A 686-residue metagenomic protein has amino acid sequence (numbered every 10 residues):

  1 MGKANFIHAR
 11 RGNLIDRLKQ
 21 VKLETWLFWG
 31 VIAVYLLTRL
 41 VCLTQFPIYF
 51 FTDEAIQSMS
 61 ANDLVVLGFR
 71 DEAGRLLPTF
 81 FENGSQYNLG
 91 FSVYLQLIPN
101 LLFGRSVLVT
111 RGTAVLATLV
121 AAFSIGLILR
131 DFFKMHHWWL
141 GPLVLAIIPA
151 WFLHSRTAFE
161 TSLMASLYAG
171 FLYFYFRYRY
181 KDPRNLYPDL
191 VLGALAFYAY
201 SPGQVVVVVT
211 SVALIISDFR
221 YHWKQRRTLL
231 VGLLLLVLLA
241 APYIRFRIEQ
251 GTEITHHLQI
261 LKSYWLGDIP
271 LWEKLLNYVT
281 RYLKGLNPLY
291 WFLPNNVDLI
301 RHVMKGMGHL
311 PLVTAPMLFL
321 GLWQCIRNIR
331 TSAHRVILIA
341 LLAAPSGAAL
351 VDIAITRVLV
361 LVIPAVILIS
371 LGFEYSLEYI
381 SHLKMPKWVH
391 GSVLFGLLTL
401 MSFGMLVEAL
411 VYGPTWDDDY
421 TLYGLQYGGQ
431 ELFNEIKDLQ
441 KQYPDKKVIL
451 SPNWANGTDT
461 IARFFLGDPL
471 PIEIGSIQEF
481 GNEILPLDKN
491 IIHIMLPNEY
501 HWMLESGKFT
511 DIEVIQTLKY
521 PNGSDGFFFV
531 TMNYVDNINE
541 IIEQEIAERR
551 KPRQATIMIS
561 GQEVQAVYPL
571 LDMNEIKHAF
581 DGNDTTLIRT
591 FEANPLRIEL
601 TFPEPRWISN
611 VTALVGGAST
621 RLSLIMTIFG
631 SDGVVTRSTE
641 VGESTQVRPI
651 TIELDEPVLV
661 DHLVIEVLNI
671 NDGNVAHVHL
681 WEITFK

Functional and structural regions predicted by a protein language model:
G2, F6-G267, E273, N277-H382: Membrane-integral, polyisoprenol-dependent glycosyltransferases of the GT-C/oligosaccharyltransferase superfamily
G2-I7, T228, G285, V389-S392 (+5 more regions): Transmembrane helical bundles and short interhelical boundary loops of multi-pass, membrane-embedded
W29-I32, V191, L371-Y412: Signature aromatic-anchored transmembrane alpha helix within multi-pass, membrane-resident enzymes that catalyze glycan
F80, W388-F465, P469-I477, N522-S524 (+2 more regions): Membrane-proximal, lumen/periplasm-facing interface regions of secretory-pathway glyco- and lipid-modifying enzymes
G457-D468, F480-F527: Periplasmic/luminal catalytic loop of GT-C fold multi-pass membrane glycosyltransferases that transfer sugars from
Y534-E604, L614-R621, G673, E682-T684: Disordered, acidic Ser/Thr/Pro-rich linker "stalks" and the adjacent N-terminal cap of the next globular domain
N594, G617-K686: Trp- and acidic/polar-enriched beta-sheet ligand-binding modules for extracellular glycan and matrix recognition
R597-W607, L654-L659: Extracellular and analogous surface-interaction loops
